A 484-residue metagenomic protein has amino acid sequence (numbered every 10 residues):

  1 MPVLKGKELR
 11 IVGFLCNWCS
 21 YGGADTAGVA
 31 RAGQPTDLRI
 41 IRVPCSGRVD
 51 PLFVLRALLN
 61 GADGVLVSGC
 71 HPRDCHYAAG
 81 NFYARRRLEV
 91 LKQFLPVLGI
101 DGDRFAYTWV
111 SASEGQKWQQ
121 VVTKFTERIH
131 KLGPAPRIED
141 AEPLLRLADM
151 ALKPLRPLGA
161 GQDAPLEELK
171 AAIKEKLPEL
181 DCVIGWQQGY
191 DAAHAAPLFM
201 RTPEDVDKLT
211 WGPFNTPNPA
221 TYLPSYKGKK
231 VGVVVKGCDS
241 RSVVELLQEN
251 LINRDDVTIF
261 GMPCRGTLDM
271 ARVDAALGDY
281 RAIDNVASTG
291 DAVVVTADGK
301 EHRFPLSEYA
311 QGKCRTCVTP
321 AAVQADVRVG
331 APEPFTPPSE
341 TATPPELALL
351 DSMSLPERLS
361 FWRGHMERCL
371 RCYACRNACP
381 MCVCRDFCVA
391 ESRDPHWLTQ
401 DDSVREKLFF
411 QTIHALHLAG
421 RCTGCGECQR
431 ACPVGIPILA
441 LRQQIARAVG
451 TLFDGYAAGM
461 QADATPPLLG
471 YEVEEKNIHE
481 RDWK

Functional and structural regions predicted by a protein language model:
M1-W362: Iron-sulfur-associated redox domains of electron-transfer enzymes in respiratory and anaerobic energy metabolism
C16-C19, V65, C70, C75 (+7 more regions): Short cysteine clusters
L55, S360-R363, E367-Y373, N377: Internal, well-ordered alpha-helical scaffold/interface segments that support domain packing or protein-protein contacts
L95-V97, P338-E367, M381-K484: Ferredoxin-type iron-sulfur electron-transfer modules in oxidoreductases and energy-metabolism complexes
R241, N377, L439: Glycine-centered loop/turn positions within well-structured domains that cap or flank conserved ligand/cofactor-binding
